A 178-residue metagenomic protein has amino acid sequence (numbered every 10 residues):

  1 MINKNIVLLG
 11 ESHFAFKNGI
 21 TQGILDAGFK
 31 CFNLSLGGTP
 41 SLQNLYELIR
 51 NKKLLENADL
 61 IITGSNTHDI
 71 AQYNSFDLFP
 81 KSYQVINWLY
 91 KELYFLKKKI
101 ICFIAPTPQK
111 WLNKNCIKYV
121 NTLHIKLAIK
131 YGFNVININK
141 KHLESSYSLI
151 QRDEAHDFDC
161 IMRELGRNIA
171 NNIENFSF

Functional and structural regions predicted by a protein language model:
I2-Q84, K110-L112: Conserved SGNH/GDSL esterase-like catalytic core that processes O-acyl groups on lipids and polysaccharides
N33-S35, I104, N137-K140: Residue-level recognition of beta-strand->loop/alpha-helix junctions
L54-N57, L96, F176: Glycine-rich phosphate-binding loop signature in dinucleotide/nucleotide-binding domains
G64-H68, Y90-T122: Active-site segments of SGNH/GDSL-like serine hydrolases that catalyze O-acetyl group transfer/hydrolysis on lipids
F76-E92, C116-T122, G166: Well-ordered, non-membrane alpha-helical segments in soluble/globular domains
Q109-F178: Catalytic His-Asp segment of secreted/periplasmic serine-dependent ester chemistry enzymes
